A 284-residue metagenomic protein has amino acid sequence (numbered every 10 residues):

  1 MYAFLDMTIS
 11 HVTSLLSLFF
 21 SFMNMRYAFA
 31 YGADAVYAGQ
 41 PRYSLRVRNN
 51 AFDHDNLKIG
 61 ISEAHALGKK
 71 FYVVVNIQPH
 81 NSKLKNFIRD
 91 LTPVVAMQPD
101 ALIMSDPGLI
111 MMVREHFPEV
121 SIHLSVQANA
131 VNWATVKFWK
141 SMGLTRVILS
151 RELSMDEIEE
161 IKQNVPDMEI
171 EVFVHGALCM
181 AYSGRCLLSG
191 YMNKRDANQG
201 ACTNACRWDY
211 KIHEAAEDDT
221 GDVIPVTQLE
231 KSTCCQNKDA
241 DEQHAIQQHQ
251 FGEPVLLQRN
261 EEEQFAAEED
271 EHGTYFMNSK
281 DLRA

Functional and structural regions predicted by a protein language model:
M1-A3, C234-C235: Generic N-terminal leader/presequence segments
Y2-V12: N-terminal low-complexity segments that are often proline-rich with Ser/Thr-Pro
S10-L16, F20-A130, L149-E152, E157-A284: Active-site pocket-lining/capping segments in soluble small-molecule metabolic enzymes
W133-A134: Conserved nucleotide-cofactor-binding alpha/beta core module
R146: Conserved glycine-bearing catalytic or ligand-binding loops at nucleotide- and phosphate-handling centers of large
